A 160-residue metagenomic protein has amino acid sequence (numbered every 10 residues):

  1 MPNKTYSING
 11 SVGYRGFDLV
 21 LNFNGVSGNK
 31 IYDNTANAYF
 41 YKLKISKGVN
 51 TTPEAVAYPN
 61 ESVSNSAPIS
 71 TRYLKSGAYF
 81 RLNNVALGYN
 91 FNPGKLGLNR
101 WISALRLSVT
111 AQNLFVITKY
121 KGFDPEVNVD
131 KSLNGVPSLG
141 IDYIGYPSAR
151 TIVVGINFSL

Functional and structural regions predicted by a protein language model:
K4-Y6, R15-F17, A78, W101-L105 (+1 more regions): Outer-envelope beta-barrel architecture signal
S7-N9, N84-A86, V153-G155: Membrane-embedded beta-strand positions in outer-membrane beta-barrel channels/transporters
G10, L21, L107-V109, I156: Membrane-embedded beta-strand positions of outer-membrane beta-barrel proteins
G13, N24-V26, T110-L114, S159: Outer-membrane beta-barrel pore domains and translocons
G16-V20, G94-K95: Repeated loop/turn-to-beta-strand initiation elements of outer-membrane beta-barrel proteins
D18-V20, S27-I31, F115-K119: Flexible loop/turn segments at secondary-structure boundaries
V26-Q112: Extracytoplasmic gating/loop element in the C-terminal half of outer-membrane beta-barrel translocons and assembly
K47, S64-I69, T118-L160: C-terminal beta-signal and terminal closure region of outer-membrane beta-barrel proteins
